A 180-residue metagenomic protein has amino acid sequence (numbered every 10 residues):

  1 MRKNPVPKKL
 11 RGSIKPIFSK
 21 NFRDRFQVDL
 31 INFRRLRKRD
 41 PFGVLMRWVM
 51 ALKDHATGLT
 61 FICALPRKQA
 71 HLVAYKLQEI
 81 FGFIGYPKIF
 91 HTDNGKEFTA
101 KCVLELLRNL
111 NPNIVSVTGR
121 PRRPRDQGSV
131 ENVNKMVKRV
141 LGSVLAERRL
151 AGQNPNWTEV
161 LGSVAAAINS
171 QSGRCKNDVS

Functional and structural regions predicted by a protein language model:
M1-R139: Retroviral integrase
R2-V6, E105-L107, E147, A151-S180: Charged, gly/pro-enriched flexible loop segments at helix/strand junctions
T118-G119, Q127-S129, R139, S143-E147 (+3 more regions): Contiguous mid-protein beta-loop-alpha structural module that forms a pocket-lining wall or clamp of enzyme active
